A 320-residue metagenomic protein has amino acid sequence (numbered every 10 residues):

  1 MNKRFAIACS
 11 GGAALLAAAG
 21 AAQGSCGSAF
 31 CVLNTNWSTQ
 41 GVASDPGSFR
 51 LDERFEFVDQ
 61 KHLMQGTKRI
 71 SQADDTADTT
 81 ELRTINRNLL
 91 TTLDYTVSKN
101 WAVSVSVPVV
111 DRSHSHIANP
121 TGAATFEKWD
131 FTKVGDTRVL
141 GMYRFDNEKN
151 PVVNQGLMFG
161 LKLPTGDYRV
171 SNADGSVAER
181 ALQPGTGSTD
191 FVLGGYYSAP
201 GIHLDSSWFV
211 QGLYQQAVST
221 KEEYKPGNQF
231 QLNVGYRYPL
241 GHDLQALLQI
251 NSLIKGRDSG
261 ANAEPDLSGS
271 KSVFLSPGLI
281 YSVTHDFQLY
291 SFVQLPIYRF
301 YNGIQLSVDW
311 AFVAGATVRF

Functional and structural regions predicted by a protein language model:
G20-A73, K149-N150, N154-G156: Outer-membrane beta-barrel biogenesis signature
S38, D75-T79, G122-W129, A178-Q183 (+3 more regions): Extracellular loop and loop/strand-boundary signature of outer-membrane beta-barrel proteins
G47, I85-L89, F131-T137, V153 (+4 more regions): Residues that define the transmembrane beta-barrel architecture of outer-membrane proteins
F49, W101-V103, E148-N150, H203-W208 (+2 more regions): Repeated loop/turn-to-beta-strand initiation elements of outer-membrane beta-barrel proteins
L51-F57, V105-V109, L157-L163, G195 (+4 more regions): Transmembrane beta-barrel strands of outer-membrane/channel proteins
E53, T91-Y95, V105, V139-Y143 (+5 more regions): Residues on the lipid-exposed face of transmembrane beta-strands in outer-membrane beta-barrel proteins
M64-A73, T220-F320: Outer membrane beta-barrel transmembrane domains
D111-P226: Outer-membrane pore/translocation modules
